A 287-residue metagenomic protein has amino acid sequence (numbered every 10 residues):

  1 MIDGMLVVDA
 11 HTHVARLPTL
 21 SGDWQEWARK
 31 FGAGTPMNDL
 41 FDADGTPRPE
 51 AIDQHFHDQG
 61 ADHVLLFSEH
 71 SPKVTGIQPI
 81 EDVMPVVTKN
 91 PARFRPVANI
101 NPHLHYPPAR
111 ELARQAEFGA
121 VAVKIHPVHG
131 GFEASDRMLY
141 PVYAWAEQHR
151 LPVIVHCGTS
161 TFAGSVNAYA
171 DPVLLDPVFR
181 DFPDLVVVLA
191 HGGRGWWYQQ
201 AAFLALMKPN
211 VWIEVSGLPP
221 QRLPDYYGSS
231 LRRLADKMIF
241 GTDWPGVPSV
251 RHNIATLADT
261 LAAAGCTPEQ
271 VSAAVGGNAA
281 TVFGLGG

Functional and structural regions predicted by a protein language model:
M1-A10, L17-Q54, D58, H63 (+2 more regions): Mid-to-C-terminal alpha-helical segments outside catalytic/metal-binding sites
V7, V64, F94-P96, V153 (+4 more regions): Hydrophobic/aromatic residues located in beta-strands of well-ordered beta-sheets within soluble catalytic
H11, V83, Q115, V123 (+6 more regions): Conserved, mostly hydrophobic/aromatic
T12-V14, S68, A98-P102, I125-P127 (+4 more regions): A cross-domain feature marking catalytic cores of carbohydrate-active enzymes and several ubiquitous metabolic/repair
A15-P18, S71-V74, P102-Y106, G130 (+4 more regions): Active-site environment of divalent metal-dependent phosphoester hydrolases
A51-H55, P79-V86, E111-Q115, M138-V142 (+4 more regions): A general structural detector for well-ordered alpha-helical segments in enzyme core domains, enriched
D62-H63, H70-T161, S165-Y169: Active-site gating/metal-coordination segments in enzymes
V121-A122, F132-F240: Catalytic pocket-lining loop regions of alpha/beta-barrel enzymes, especially the amidohydrolase/enolase/GH5 lineages
